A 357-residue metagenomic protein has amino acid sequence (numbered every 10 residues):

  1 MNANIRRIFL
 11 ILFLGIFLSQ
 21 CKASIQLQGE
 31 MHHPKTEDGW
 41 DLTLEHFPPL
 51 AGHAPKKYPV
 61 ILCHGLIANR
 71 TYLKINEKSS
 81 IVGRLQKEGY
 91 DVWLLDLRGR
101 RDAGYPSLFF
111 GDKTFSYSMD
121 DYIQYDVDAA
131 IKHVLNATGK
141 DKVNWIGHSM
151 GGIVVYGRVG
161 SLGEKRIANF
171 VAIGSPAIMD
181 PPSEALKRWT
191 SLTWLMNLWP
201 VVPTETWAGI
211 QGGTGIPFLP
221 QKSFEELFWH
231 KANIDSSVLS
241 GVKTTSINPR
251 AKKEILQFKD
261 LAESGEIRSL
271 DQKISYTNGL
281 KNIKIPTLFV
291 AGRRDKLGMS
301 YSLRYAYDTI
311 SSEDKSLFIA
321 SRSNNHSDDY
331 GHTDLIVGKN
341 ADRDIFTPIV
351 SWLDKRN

Functional and structural regions predicted by a protein language model:
S24-G52: N-terminal cap/lid segment of alpha/beta-hydrolase-fold proteins
P49-P106: Short, surface-exposed "cap/lid" segments of acyl-processing enzymes
T114-L135: Alpha/beta-hydrolase active-site loop
N136-D141, I146, M150-E266, D271: Alpha/beta-hydrolase-fold enzymes
I283, F289-A291: Short beta-strand/loop motif that positions the catalytic acidic residue of the alpha/beta-hydrolase fold
I285, M299-T309: Short alpha-helix in the alpha/beta-hydrolase fold that links the catalytic acid
R294-G298: Acidic catalytic loop of the alpha/beta-hydrolase fold
S316-N357: Catalytic active-site module of serine/aspartate enzymes centered on a nucleophile-bearing elbow/loop
